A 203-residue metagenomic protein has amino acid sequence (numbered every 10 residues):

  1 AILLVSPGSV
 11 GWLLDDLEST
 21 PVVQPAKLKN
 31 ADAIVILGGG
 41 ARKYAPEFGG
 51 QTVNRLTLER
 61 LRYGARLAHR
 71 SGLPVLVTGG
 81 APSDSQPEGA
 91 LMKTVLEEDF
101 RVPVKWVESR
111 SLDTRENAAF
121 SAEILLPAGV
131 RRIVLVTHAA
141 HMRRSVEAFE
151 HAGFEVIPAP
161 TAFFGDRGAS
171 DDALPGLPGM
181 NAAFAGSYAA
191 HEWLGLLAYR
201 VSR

Functional and structural regions predicted by a protein language model:
I2-L3, L197: Hydrophobic residues within the alpha-helical transmembrane core of Major Facilitator Superfamily
L3-G186: A structural signal for short, hydrophobic/glycine-enriched beta-strand patches
W12, D16-L17, G186-R203: A transmembrane-helix-recognition feature enriched in membrane-embedded lipid enzymes and envelope glyco-/phospholipid
